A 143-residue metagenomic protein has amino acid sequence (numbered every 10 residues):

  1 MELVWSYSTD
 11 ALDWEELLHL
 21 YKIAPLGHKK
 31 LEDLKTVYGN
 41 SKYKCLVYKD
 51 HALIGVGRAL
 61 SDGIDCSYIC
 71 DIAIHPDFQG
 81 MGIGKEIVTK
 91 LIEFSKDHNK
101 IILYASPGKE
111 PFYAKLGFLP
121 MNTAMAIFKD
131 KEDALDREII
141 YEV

Functional and structural regions predicted by a protein language model:
M1-E32, A124, D136-V143: Short amphipathic alpha-helix that is part of the acyltransferase structural core
D33-A73: A conserved beta-strand-loop-helix scaffold within acyl/acetyltransferase catalytic domains
F78-I87: Conserved acetyl-CoA pyrophosphate-binding loop and the N-cap/start of the following alpha-helix in GNAT-like
V88, K131: Short glycine/proline-centered loop/turn elements that form peptide/ligand docking sites
K96: Short conserved AdoMet
N99-I102, S106-D130: Conserved active-site alpha-helix within GNAT-family acetyltransferase domains
